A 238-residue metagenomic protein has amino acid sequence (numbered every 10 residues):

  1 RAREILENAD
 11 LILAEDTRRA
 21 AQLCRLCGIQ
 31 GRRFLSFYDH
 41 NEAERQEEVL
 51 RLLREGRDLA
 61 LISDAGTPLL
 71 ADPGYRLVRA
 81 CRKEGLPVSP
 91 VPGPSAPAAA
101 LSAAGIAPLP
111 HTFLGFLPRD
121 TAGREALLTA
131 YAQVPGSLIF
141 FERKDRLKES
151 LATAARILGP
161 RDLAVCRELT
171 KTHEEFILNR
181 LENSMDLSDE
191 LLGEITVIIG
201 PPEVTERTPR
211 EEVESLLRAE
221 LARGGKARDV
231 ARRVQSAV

Functional and structural regions predicted by a protein language model:
R1-D39: Glycine-rich, flexible N-terminal cofactor/catalytic loop recognition
L6-I12, G85-S89, S137-L138: Short active-site oxyanion
R18-A20, G66-T67, A96, R146 (+1 more regions): Alpha-helix capping/helix-boundary segments
L35-E44, L117-T121: Conserved helicase motor
N41, A65-P73, R119, L147: Acidic, metal-coordinating catalytic cores used for nucleic-acid/nucleotide bond scission and strand-transfer chemistry
Q46-S95, A99: Glycine/small-residue-rich loop that forms an oxyanion/phosphate-binding "nest" at active or ligand-binding sites
R57-D58, S137, K144-V238: A contiguous loop/helix-start segment that scaffolds small-molecule binding in enzyme catalytic cores
R76-V134: Class I SAM-dependent methyltransferase SAM-binding "motif I" and its flanking Rossmann-like core
